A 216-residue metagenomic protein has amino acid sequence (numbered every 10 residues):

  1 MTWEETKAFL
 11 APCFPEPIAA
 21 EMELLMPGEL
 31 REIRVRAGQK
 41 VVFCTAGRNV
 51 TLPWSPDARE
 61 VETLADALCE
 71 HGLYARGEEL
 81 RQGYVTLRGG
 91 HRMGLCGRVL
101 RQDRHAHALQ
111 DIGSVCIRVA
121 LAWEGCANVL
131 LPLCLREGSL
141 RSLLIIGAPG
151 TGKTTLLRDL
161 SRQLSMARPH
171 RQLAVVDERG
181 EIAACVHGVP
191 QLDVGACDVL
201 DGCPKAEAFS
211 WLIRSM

Functional and structural regions predicted by a protein language model:
M1-G89: N-terminal accessory targeting/assembly segments
I33, L95, D177: Residue-level signature of catalytic and energy-coupling elements of molecular machines, predominantly ATP/GTP-dependent
A67, L73-L140: P-loop NTP-binding catalytic core
I145: Hydrophobic anchor at the beta1->P-loop junction of P-loop NTPases
P149: The conserved Walker
K153: Conserved lysine of the Walker
L156, L160: Hydrophobic positions on the alpha1 helix immediately C-terminal to the Walker A/P-loop
L164-S210: P-loop NTPase switch/communication element
